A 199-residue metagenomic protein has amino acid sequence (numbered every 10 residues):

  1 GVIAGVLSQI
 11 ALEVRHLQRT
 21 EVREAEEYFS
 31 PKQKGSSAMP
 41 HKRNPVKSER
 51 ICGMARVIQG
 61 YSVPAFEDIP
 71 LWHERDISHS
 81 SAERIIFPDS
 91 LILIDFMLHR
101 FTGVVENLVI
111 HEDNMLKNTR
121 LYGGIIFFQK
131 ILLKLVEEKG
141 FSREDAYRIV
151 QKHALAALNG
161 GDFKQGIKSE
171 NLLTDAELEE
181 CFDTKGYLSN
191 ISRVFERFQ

Functional and structural regions predicted by a protein language model:
G1-D68: Internal glycine-rich alpha/beta core junctions
M39-Q199: Glycine-rich cofactor/substrate-binding loops
